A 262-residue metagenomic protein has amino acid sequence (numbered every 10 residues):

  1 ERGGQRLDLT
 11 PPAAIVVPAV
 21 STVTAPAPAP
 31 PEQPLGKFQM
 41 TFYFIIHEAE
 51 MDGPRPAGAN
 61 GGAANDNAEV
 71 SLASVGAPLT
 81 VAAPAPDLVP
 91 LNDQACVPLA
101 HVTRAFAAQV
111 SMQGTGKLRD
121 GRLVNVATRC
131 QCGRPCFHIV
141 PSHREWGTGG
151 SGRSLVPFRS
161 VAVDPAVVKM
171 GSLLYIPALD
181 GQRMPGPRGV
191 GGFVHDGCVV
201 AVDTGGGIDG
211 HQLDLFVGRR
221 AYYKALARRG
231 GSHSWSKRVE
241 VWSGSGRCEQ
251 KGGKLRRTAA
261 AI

Functional and structural regions predicted by a protein language model:
R2-I262: Solvent-exposed, well-ordered loop and adjacent helix/strand elements within mature globular domains that form
